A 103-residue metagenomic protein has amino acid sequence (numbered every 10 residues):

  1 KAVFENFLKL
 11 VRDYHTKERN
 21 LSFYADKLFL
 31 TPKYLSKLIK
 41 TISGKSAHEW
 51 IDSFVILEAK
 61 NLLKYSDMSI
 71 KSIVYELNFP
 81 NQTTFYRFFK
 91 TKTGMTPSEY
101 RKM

Functional and structural regions predicted by a protein language model:
N6-N20, I39, S43, K60-S69 (+2 more regions): Basic, amphipathic alpha-helical hairpins
Y24-A25, L35, I73: Short alpha-helical "recognition helix" segments of helix-turn-helix
L28, L77-N78, F89: Core residues of bacterial helix-turn-helix
T31-Y34, F79-N81: Short, basic interhelical loop/turn and adjoining N-cap of the next helix at nucleic-acid- or acidic-partner-contacting
L35, T84-F85, F89: Short hydrophobic/aromatic patch on the recognition helix
T41-Q82, K102-M103: Terminal helix-turn-helix DNA-binding modules in bacterial transcription factors
R87-M103: …primarily DNA-binding HTH/wHTH and HhH modules…
